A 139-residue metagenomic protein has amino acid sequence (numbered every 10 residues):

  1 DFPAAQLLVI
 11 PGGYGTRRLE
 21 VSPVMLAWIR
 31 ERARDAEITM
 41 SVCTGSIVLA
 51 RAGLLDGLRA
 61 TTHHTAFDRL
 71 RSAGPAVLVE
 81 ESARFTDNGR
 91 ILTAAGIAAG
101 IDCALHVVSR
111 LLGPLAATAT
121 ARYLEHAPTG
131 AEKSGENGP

Functional and structural regions predicted by a protein language model:
F2-P139: Active-site-adjacent pocket-lining segments in enzyme domains
